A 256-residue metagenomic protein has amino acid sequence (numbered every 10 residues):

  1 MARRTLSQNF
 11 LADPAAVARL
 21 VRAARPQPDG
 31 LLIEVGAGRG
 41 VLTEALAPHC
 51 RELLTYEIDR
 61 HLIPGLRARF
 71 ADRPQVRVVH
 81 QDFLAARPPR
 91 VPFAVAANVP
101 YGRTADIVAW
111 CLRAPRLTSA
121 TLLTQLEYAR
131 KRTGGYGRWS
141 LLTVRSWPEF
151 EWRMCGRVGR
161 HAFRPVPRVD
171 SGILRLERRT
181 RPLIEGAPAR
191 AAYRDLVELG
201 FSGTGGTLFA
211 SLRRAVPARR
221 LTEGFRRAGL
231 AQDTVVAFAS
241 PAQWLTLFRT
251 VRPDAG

Functional and structural regions predicted by a protein language model:
M1-D195, L230, T246-G256: Catalytic cores of RNA-modifying enzymes
T5, A192-L196, G203-S211: A general alpha-helix detector
R168, F201-G206, R213-G256: Conserved Class I S-adenosyl-L-methionine
